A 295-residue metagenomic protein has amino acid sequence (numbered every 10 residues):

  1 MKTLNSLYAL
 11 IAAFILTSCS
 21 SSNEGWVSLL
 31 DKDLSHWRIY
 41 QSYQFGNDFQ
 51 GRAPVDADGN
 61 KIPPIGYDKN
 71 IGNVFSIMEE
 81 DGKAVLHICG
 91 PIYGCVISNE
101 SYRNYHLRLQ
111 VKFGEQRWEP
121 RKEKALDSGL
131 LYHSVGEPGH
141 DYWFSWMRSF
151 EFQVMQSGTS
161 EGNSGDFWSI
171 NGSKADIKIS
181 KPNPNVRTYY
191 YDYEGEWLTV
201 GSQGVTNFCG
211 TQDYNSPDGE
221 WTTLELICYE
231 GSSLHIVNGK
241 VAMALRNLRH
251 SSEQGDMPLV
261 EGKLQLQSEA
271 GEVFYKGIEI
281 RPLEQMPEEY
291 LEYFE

Functional and structural regions predicted by a protein language model:
M1-Y8: Bacterial N-terminal signal peptides that target proteins for export
I11-F14: Repetitive helical segments and hydrophobic/amphipathic motifs
T17-S18: C-terminal motif of bacterial Sec signal peptides marking the signal peptidase cleavage site
S21-E295: Carbohydrate-interacting regions of secretory-pathway proteins
